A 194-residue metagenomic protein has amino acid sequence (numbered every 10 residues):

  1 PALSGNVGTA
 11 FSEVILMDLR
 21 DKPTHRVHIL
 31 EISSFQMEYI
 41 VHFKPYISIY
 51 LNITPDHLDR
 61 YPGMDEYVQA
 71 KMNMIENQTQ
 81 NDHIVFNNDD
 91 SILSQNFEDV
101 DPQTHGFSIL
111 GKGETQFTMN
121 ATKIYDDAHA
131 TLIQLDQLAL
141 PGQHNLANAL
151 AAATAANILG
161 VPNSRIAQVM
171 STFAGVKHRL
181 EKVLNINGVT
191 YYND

Functional and structural regions predicted by a protein language model:
P1-A10: Short beta-strand-centered segment that lines the nucleotide-binding/catalytic pocket of NTP-utilizing
A10-R20: Conserved phosphate-binding catalytic cores of ATP/NTP-utilizing and phosphoryl-transfer enzymes
F11, D90-Q95, K112-E114: Short, charged/polar "capping" segments at the starts of alpha-helices and the immediately preceding loops
E13-I15, I40-V41, E181: Short, well-ordered secondary-structure micro-motifs
V14, M74-N77, V169: Short alpha-helical functional segments enriched in proximate histidine and acidic residues
R20-G106, I133-A139: Flexible active-site lid/hinge loop adjacent to a nucleotide/diphosphate and Mg2+-phosphate binding pocket
P62-V68, P102-N193: Adenine nucleotide phosphate-binding catalytic loops in nucleotide-utilizing enzymes
